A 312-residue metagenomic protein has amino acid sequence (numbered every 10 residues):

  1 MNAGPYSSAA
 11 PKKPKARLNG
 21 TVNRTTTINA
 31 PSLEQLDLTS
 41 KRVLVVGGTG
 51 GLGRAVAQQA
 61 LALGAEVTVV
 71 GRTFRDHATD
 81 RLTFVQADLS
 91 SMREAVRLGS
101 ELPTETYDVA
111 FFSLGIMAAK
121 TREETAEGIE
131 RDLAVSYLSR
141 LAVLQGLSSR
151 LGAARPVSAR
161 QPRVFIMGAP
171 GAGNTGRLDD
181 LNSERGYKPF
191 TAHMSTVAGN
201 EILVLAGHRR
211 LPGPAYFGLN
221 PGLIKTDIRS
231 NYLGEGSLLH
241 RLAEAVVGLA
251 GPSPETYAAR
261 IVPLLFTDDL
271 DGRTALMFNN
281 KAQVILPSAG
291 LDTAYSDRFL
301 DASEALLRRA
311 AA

Functional and structural regions predicted by a protein language model:
M1-G47, S100, A294-A312: Non-catalytic terminal and boundary segments that flank Rossmann-like NAD(P)-dependent oxidoreductase
V46, Y107-A118, F165-A169, F217: Rossmann-fold scaffold of SDR-type NAD(P)-dependent oxidoreductases
V46-Q58: N-terminal Rossmann NAD(P)H-binding glycine-rich loop of SDR-like oxidoreductase domains
L63-H77: Conserved glycine-rich Rossmann-like NAD(P)H-binding loop of the short-chain dehydrogenase/reductase
T79-R93: Rossmann-fold cofactor-recognition segment
A119-V135: Short alpha-helical oligomerization interface
T121, E130, G152-G213, F217-L238 (+1 more regions): Catalytic loop of short-chain dehydrogenase/reductase
P212-P214, G218, R241-D301, A305 (+1 more regions): C-terminal helical subdomain
